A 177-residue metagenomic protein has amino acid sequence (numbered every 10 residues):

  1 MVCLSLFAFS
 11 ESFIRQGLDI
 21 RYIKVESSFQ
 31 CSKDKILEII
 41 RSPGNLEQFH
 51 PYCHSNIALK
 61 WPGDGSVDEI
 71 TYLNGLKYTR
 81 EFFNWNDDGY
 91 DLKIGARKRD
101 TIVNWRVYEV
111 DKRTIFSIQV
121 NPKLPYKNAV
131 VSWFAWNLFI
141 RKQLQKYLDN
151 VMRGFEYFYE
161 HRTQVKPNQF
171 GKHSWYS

Functional and structural regions predicted by a protein language model:
C3-W61, Y176-S177: Hydrophobic ligand-binding cavity/cleft-lining segments
E26-Q30, E81, R106: Generic structural detector for well-ordered beta-strands
C31, N74-L76, P122-Y126: Beta-strand elements of well-folded, non-transmembrane domains
I57-I102, D111-I115, N150-N168, H173-S177: Glycine-rich portal/gate segments that line the openings of hydrophobic small-molecule binding cavities
A96-N150, K166-N168: Beta-strand/loop substructures that line and gate deep hydrophobic ligand-binding cavities in soluble
